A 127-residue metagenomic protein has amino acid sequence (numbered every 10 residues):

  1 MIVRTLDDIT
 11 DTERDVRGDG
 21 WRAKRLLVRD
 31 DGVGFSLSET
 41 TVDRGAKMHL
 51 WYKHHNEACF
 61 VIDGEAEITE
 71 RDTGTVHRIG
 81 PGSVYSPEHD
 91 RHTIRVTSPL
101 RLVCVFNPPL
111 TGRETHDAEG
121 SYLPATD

Functional and structural regions predicted by a protein language model:
M1-G34, T115-D127: A short, N-terminal "cap"/entry segment at the start of jelly-roll beta-barrel domains of the cupin/DSBH fold
W21, S36-K53: Conserved short histidine dyad/triad with adjacent acidic residue
T41-V42, K53-I68: Short, conserved beta-strand element in jelly-roll/cupin
K47, A58, S83-V84: Residue-level marker of beta-strand positions
I62-D63, G80, S98: A cytosolic small-molecule/anion-sensing beta-strand core signal
D72-R91: Short acidic-glycine-tyrosine-enriched beta hairpin
H89-H116: Ligand-binding loop in jelly-roll beta-barrel domains
